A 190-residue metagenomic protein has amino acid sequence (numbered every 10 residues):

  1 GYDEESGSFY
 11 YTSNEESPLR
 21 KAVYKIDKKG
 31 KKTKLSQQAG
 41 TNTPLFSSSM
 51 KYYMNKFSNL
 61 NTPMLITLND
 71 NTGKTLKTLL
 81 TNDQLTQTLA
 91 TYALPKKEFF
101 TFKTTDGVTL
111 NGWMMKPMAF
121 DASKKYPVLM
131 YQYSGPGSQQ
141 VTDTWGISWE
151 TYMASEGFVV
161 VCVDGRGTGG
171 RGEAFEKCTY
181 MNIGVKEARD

Functional and structural regions predicted by a protein language model:
G1-S6, S13-A22, A39, F57-L65 (+2 more regions): A flexible loop/linker signature enriched in serine peptidases of the S9 family
S6-G7, K51: Short coil/turn segments that connect the beta-strands within blades of beta-propeller domains
N14-K34, N61-L80: Beta-propeller blade-edge and WD-like acidic-aromatic loop motif
E16, Q37, Y92-P95: Short solvent-exposed loop/turn micro-motifs enriched in small/polar/acidic residues
K34-L35, F100: Residue-level detection of beta-strand scaffold positions
S36-Q37, W145: WD40 beta-propeller blade-start loop/N-cap
T43-D190: Serine-hydrolase catalytic core recognition
